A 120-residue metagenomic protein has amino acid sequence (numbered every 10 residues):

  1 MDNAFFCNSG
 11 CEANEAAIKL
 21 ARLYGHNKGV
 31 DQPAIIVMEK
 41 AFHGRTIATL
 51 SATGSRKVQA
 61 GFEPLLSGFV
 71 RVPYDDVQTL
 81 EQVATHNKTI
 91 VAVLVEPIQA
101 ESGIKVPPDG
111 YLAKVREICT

Functional and structural regions predicted by a protein language model:
M1-A92: PLP-dependent aspartate aminotransferase-fold enzymes
P64, P97, P107-P108: Proline-rich low-complexity regions
V70-P73, E101-K105: Short acidic-aromatic active-site loops that bind/stabilize oxyanions
N87-I104: Short acidic, glycine-rich surface-loop motifs adjacent to enzyme active sites
K105-T120: Catalytic PLP-binding core of fold-type I/II PLP enzymes
